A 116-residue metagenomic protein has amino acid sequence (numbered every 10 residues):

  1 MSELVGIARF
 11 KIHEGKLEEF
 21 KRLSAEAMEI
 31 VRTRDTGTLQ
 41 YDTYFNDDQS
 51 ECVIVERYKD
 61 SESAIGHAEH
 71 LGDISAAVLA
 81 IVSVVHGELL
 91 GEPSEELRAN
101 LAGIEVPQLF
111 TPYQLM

Functional and structural regions predicted by a protein language model:
M1-C52, K59-H70, A80-M116: Short S/T/G/P-rich N-terminal loop/turn motif that feeds into the first structured element of a domain
G72-A76: A short, acidic, amphipathic alpha-helical segment used as a generic capping/interface helix at domain edges
